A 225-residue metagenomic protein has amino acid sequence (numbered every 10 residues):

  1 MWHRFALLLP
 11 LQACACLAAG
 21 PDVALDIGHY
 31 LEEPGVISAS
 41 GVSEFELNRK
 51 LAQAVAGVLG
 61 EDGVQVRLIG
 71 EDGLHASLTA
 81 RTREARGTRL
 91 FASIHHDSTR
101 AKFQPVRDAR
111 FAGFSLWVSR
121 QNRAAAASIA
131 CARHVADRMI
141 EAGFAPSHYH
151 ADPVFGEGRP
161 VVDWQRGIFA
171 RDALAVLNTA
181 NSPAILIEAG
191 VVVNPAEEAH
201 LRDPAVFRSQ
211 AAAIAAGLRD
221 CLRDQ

Functional and structural regions predicted by a protein language model:
M1-L8: Sec-dependent signal peptide recognition, specifically the positively charged N-region followed immediately by
F5, C16-L17: Cleavable N-terminal signal peptides
P10-A15: N-terminal signal peptide c-region/cleavage motif recognized by signal peptidases
G20-D22, L47-Q225: Active-site-proximal helix/loop segments of hydrolytic enzymes
P21-G41: Short glycine-rich His-centered loop
L31, S38, E44, H96 (+1 more regions): Short, flexible micro-motifs
